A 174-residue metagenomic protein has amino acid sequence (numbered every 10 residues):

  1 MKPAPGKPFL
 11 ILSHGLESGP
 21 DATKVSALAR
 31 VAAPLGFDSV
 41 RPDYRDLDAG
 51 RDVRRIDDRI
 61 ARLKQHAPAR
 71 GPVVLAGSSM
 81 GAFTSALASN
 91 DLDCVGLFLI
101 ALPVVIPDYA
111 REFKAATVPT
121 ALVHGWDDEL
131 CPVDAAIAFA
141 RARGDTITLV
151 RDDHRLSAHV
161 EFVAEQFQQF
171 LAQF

Functional and structural regions predicted by a protein language model:
M1-V73, F83-L87: Serine-hydrolase catalytic machinery in alpha/beta-hydrolase-like enzymes
G15, Y44-L47, F98-P107, D152: Active-site nucleophile loop of the alpha/beta-hydrolase fold
L16, W126-D128, R151-D153: Acidic beta-to-alpha connecting loop that harbors the catalytic carboxylate
D21, E129-A135: Conserved alpha/beta-hydrolase "acid-adjacent" motif
G36-V40, R141-L156: Catalytic histidine neighborhood in serine/cysteine hydrolases with alpha/beta-hydrolase-type architecture
K64-V118: Primarily recognizes the serine-hydrolase "nucleophile elbow" in alpha/beta-hydrolase and SGNH/GDSL folds
A116-T117, A121-H124, D128: Short beta-strand/loop motif that positions the catalytic acidic residue of the alpha/beta-hydrolase fold
S157-L171: Post-His helix in hydrolase/transferase enzymes
